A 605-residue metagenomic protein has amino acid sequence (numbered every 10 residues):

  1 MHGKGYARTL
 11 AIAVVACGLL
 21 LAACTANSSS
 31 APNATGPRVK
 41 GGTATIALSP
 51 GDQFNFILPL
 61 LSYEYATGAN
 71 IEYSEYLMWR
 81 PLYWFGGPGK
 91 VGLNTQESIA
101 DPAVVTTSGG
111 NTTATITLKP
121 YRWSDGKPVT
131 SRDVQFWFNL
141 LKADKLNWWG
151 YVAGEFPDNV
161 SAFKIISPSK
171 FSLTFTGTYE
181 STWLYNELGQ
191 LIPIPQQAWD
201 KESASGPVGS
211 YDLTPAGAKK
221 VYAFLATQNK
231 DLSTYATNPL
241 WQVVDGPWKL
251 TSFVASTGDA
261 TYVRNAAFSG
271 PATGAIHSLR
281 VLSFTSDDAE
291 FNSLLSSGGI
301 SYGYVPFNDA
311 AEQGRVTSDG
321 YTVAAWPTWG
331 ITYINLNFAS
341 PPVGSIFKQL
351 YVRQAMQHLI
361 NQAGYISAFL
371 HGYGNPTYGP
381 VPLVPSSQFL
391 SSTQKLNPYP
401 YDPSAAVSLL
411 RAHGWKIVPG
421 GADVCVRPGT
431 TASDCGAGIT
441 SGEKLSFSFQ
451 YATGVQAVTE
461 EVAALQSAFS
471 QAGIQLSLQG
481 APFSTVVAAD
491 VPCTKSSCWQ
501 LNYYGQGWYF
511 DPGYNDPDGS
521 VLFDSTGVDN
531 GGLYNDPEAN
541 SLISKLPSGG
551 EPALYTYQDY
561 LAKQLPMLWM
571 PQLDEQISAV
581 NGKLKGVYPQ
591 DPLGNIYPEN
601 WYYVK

Functional and structural regions predicted by a protein language model:
P37, Q354, I366, S408 (+4 more regions): Extracytoplasmic/peripheral linker and loop segments enriched in polar/acidic and small residues with frequent Thr/Pro
T45-G109, N139, V243: N-terminal lobe/hinge region of extracytoplasmic solute-binding protein
L60-S62, V580-K605: Tryptophan-rich aromatic "cage" segments
D101-W149, S161, I166, F171-T174 (+2 more regions): Aromatic- and charge-enriched surface segment that lines or borders ligand/interaction sites
T117-L118, R122, A236-P239, D259-G314 (+1 more regions): Ligand-site clamp/hinge motif
A153-A226: Surface-exposed binding/hinge segments that line and control ligand-binding clefts or catalytic entry sites
T261-V263, K348-S467, T556: Append "and occasionally in soluble cytosolic enzymes with long acidic Gly/Pro-rich linkers
V263-A267, T328-V352, A368, Q394 (+1 more regions): A bilobed periplasmic-binding-protein/Venus flytrap-type ligand-binding module shared by bacterial periplasmic
